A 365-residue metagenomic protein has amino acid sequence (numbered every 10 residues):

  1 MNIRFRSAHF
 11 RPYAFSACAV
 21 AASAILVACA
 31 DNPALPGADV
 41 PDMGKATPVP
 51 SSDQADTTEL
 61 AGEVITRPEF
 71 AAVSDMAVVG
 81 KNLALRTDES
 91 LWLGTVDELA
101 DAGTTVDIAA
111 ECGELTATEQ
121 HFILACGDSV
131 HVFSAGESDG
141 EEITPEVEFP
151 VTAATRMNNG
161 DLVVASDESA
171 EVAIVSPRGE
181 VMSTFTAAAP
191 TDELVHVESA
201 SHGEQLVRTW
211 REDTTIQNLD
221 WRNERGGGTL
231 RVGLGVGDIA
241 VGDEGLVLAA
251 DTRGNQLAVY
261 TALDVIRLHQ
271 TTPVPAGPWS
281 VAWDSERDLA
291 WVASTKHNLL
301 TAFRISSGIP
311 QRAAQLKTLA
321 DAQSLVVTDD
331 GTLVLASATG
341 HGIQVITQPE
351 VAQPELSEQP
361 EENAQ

Functional and structural regions predicted by a protein language model:
I25-A28: C-terminal motif of bacterial Sec signal peptides marking the signal peptidase cleavage site
P33-V73, T95-T104: A short helix->beta-strand "capping" segment at the edge of beta-propeller domains
A55-E69, L99-D107, S138-P145, G179-T186 (+3 more regions): A short beta-strand motif characteristic of beta-propeller blades
F70-V79, I108-Q120, E148-N158, A187-S199 (+3 more regions): Repeated scaffold domains used in trafficking and secretory/extracellular systems, primarily beta-propellers
V78-G80, A84-E89, T116-E119, I123-S129 (+6 more regions): Conserved beta-strand positions in repeat-built beta-propeller and related beta-rich domains
A100-H131, D139-T152: Blade-loop segments of beta-propeller domains
E168-A249, G254-Y260: Solenoidal tandem-repeat scaffolds enriched in leucines and small polar residues
A322-Q365: Blade-level signature of beta-propeller repeat domains, shared across WD40, Kelch, NHL, RCC1 and BNR/Asp-box propellers
